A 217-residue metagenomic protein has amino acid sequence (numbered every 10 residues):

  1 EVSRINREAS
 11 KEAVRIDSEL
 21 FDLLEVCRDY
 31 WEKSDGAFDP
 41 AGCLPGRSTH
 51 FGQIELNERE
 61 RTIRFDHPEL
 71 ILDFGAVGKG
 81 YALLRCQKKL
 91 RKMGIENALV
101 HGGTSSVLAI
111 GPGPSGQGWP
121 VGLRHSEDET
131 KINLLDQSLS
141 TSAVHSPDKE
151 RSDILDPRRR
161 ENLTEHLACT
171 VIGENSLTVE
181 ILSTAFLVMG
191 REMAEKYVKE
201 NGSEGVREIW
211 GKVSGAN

Functional and structural regions predicted by a protein language model:
E1-N217: Mature catalytic core of soluble alpha/beta enzymes
